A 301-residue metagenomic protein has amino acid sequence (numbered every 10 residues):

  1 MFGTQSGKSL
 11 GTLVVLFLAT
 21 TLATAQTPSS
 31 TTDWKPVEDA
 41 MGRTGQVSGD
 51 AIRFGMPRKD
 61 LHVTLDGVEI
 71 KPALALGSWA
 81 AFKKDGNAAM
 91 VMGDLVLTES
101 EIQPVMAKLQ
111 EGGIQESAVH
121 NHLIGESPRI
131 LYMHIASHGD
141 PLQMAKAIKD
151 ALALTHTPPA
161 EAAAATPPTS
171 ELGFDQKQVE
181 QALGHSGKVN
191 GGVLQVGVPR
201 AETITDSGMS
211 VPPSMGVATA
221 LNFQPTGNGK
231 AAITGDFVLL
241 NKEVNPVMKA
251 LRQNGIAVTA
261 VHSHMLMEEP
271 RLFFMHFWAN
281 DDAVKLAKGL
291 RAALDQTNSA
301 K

Functional and structural regions predicted by a protein language model:
M1-V14: Bacterial N-terminal signal peptides that target proteins for export
A23-T27: Boundary at the C-terminal end of the N-terminal hydrophobic targeting segment
P28-P57, L61-L65, Q181-S186: Mature N-terminal segment immediately following signal peptide/propeptide cleavage in secreted/periplasmic
L65-A81, E116-V119, E202-G227, V261: Intrinsic, low-complexity N-terminal interaction/targeting segments
K71-A73, T98-I124, P213-M215, N241-L266: Extended intrinsically disordered, low-complexity coil regions enriched in Ser, Thr, Gly, Ala and often Pro
S78-A81, L131-H138, P212, T219-P225 (+3 more regions): A conserved regulatory-domain signal marking ACT and ACT-like small-molecule sensing domains and adjacent regulatory
K84-M92, T226-T234: Acidic/histidine-rich, surface-exposed loop or edge segments in extracytoplasmic proteins
E99-S117, S127-T169, A279-A300: Hydrophobic, ordered structural segments
